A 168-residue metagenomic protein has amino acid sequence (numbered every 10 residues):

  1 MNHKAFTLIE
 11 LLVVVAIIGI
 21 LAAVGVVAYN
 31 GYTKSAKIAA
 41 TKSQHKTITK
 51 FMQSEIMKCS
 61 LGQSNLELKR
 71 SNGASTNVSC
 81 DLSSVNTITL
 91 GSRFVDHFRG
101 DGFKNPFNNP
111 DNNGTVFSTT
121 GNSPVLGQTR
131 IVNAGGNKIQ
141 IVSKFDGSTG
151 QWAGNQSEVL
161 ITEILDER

Functional and structural regions predicted by a protein language model:
N2-N30: N-terminal single-pass transmembrane signal-anchor helix
A5-I9, I18, I48, T87 (+1 more regions): Generic N-terminal initiation segments characterized by hydrophobic and/or small/turn-forming residues
F6, K34, S118-T119: Intrinsically disordered/low-complexity terminal segments and short unstructured peptides
G31-K34, K144: Extracellular/lumenal glycan-associated surfaces
K34-Q63: Membrane-proximal N-terminal amphipathic helix
M57-R168: Periplasmic/extracellular, small/polar-rich flexible segments of pilin-like filament-forming proteins
